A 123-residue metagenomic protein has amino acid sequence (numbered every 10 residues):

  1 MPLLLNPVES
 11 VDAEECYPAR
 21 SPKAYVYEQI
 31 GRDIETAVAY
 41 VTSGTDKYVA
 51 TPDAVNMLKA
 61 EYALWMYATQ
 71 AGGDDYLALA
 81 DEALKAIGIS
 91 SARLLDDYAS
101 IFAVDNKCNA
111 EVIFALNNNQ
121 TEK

Functional and structural regions predicted by a protein language model:
M1-K123: Structured, solvent-exposed acidic/aromatic patches
